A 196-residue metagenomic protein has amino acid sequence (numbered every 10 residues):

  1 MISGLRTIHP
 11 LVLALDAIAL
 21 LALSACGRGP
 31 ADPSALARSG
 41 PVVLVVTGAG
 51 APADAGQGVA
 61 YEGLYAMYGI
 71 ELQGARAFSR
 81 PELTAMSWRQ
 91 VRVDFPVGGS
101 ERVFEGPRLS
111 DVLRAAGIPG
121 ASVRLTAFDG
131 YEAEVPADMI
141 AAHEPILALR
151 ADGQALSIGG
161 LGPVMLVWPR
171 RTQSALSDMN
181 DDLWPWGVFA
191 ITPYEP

Functional and structural regions predicted by a protein language model:
M1-S24: Sec-dependent bacterial lipoprotein signal peptides
C26-P196: N-terminal intrinsically disordered, low-complexity segments enriched in P/E/S/T
